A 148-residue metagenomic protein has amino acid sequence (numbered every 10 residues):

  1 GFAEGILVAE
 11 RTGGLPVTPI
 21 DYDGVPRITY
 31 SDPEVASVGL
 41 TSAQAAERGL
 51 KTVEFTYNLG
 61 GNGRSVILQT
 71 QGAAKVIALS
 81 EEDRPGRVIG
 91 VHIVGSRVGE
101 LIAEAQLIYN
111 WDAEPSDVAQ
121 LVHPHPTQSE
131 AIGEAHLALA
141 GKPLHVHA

Functional and structural regions predicted by a protein language model:
G1-P16, T127: An active-site-proximal "capping" alpha-helix that borders the catalytic cofactor pocket
G14-T18, V25, Y30-A148: Flexible, glycine-rich terminal cap/loop adjacent to redox cofactors in electron-transfer oxidoreductases
